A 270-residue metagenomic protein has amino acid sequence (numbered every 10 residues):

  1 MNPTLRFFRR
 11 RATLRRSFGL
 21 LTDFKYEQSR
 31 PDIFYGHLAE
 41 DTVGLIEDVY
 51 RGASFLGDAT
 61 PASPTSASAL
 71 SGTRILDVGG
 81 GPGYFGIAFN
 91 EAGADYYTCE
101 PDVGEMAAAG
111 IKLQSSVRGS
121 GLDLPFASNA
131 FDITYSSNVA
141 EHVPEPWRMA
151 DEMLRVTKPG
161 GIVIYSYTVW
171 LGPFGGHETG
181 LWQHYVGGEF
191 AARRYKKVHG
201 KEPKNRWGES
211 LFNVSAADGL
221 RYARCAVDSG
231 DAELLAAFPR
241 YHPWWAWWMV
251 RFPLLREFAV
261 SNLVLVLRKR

Functional and structural regions predicted by a protein language model:
M1-D123, Y135, F212, H242 (+1 more regions): Conserved N-terminal segment of class I S-adenosyl-L-methionine
I87, L124, R221, C225: Surface-exposed charge patches
F89, A94, V156-T157, G219: Long alpha-helical scaffolds
E100, E141, E152: Acidic-residue sensor for enzyme active/binding pockets
L122, A140, L171: Adenine-nucleotide cofactor-binding loop residues
I133-P144: A short SAM/SAH-binding and catalytic strip from SAM-dependent methyltransferases
P144-E152, K158, I162-R268: S-adenosyl-L-methionine-dependent methyltransferase catalytic module, highlighting the catalytic core
